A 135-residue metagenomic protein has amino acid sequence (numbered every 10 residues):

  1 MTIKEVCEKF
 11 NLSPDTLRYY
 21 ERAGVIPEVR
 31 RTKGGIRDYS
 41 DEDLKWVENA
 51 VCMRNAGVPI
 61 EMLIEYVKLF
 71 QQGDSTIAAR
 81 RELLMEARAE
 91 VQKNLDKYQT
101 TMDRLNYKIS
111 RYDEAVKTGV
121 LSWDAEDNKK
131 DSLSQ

Functional and structural regions predicted by a protein language model:
T2-E8, P27-R30, D41-Q135: Arg/Lys-rich, alpha-helical DNA-contact motif
V6, S13-T16: Short glycine/proline-centered loop/turn elements that form peptide/ligand docking sites
F10-N11, G35: Conserved beta-strand-loop-alpha-helix junction that forms the acyl-donor binding cleft
L17-K33: Major-groove DNA-recognition helix of helix-turn-helix-type DNA-binding domains
G34-S40: Minor-groove-contacting beta-hairpin "wing" of winged helix-turn-helix DNA-binding domains
